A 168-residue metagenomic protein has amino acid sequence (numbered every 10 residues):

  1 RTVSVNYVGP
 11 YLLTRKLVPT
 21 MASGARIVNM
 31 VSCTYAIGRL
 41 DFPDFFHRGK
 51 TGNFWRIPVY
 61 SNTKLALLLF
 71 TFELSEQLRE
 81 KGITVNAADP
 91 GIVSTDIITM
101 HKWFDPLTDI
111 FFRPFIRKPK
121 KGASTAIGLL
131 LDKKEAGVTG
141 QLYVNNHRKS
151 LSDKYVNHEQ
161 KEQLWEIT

Functional and structural regions predicted by a protein language model:
V3, R26-I83, D89-F104, D109: Catalytic loop of short-chain dehydrogenase/reductase
T14-R15, F72: A short, exposed helix-loop element centered on a Lys and neighboring polar residues
K16-A25, Q77: A short helix-coil junction within the Rossmann-fold of NAD(P)-dependent oxidoreductases
R39-L40, K154, E159-I167: Non-catalytic terminal and boundary segments that flank Rossmann-like NAD(P)-dependent oxidoreductase
T63, A87, I110-L151, H158-E162: C-terminal helical subdomain
L67-F70, G122-T125, L164, T168: Alpha-helical packing segments of well-folded alpha/beta enzyme cores
